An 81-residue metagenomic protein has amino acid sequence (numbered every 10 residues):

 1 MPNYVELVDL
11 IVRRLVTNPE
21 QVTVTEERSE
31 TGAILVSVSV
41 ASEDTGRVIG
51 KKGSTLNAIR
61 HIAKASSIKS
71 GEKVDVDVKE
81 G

Functional and structural regions predicted by a protein language model:
M1-T45, N57-A58, I62-G81: RNA-contacting regions in translation and RNA-metabolism proteins, encompassing KH/S1 modules where present
I49-G53: Glycine-centered tight-turn and secondary-structure capping sites
